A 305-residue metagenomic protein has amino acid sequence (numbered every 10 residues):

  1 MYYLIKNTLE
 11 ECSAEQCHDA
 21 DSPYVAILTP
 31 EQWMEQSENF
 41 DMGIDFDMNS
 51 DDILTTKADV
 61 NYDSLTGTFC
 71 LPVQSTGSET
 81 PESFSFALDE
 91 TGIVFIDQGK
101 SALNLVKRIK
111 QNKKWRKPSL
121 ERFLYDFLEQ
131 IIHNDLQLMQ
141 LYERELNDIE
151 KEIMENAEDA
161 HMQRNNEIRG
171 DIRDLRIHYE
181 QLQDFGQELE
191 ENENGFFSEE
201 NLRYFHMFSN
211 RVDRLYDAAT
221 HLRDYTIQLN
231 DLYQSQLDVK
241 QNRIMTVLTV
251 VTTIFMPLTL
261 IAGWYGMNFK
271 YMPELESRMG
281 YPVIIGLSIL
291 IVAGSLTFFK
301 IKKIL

Functional and structural regions predicted by a protein language model:
M1-E191, R211-R214, I304-L305: Peripheral, non-transmembrane regulatory/ligand-interaction domains of membrane transport proteins
K113-K117, L189-H206, R223-D238: Hydrophobic alpha-helical transmembrane segments
Y125, D159-N166, R173, E199-L202 (+3 more regions): Alpha-helical membrane and juxtamembrane elements of multi-pass inner-membrane transport and channel proteins
M154, H161, E180, Q187 (+6 more regions): Alpha-helical coiled-coil oligomerization motifs
N156, F185, F196-E199, T259: Non-transmembrane, extramembrane segments of multi-pass ion/lipid transporters
H206-M207, K303: N-terminal alpha-helical membrane-insertion module
D213-L305: Hydrophobic alpha-helical transmembrane segments and their immediately adjacent juxtamembrane loops
